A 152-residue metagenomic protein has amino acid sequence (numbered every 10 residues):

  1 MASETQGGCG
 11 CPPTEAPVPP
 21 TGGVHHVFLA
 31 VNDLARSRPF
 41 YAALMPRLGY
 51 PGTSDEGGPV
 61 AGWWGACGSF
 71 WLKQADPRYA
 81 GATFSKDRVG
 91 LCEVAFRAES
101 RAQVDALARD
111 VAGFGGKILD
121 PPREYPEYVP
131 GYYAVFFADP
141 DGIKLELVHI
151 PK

Functional and structural regions predicted by a protein language model:
A2-R38, V94, P151-K152: N-terminal beta-strand motif that seeds the catalytic metal site of vicinal oxygen chelate
C11-P13, P17-V18, A61, G65-A106: Long, continuous compositionally biased terminal/linker segments
F28-D76: Core segments of cupin and vicinal oxygen chelate
V31-R36, V94-P140: Vicinal oxygen chelate
S54-D55, D120-P121, P151: A generic structural-conservation signal
C67, P140-G142: Glycine-centered tight beta-turn/hairpin loop motif at sheet-sheet or coil-to-beta transitions
P126-E127, I150-K152: A short acidic/small-residue loop/turn micro-motif
K144-L147: Short glycine-/small-residue motifs
